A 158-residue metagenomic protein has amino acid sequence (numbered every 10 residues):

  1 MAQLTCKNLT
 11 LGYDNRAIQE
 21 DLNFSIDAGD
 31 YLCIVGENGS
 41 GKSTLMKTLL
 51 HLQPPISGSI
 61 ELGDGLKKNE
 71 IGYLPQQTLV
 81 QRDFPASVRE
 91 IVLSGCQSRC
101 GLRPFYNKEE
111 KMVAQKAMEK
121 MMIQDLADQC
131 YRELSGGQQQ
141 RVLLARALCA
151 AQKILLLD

Functional and structural regions predicted by a protein language model:
L4-C6, I18-D21, A127: Conserved structural motif at the start of ABC-family nucleotide-binding domains
V35-E37: The feature captures the beta-strand-to-loop junction immediately N-terminal to the Walker
L50: Helix-to-loop junction immediately C-terminal to a conserved catalytic motif
P55-I71: Conserved ABC transporter NBD signature motif
Y106, C130-L134, Q138: Conserved ABC ATPase signature
K108-L126: Conserved ABC ATPase "signature" region
L155-D158: Catalytic Walker B motif of ABC-type/P-loop ATPase nucleotide-binding domains
